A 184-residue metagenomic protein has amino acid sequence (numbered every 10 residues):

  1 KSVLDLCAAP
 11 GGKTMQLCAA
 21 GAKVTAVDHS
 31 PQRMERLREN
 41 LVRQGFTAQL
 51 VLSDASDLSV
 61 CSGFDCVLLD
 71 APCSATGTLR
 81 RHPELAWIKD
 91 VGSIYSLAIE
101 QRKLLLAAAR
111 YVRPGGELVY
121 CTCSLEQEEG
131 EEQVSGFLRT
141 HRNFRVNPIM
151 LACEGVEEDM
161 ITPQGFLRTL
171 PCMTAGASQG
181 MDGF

Functional and structural regions predicted by a protein language model:
K1-F184: S-adenosylmethionine
